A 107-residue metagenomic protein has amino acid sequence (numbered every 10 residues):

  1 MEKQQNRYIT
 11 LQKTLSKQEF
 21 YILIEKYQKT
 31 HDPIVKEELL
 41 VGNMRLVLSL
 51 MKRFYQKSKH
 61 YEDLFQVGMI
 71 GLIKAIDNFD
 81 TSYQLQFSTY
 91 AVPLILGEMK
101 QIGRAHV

Functional and structural regions predicted by a protein language model:
M1-R104: Alpha-helical promoter-recognition and RNA polymerase-docking modules of transcription initiation factors, dominated by
